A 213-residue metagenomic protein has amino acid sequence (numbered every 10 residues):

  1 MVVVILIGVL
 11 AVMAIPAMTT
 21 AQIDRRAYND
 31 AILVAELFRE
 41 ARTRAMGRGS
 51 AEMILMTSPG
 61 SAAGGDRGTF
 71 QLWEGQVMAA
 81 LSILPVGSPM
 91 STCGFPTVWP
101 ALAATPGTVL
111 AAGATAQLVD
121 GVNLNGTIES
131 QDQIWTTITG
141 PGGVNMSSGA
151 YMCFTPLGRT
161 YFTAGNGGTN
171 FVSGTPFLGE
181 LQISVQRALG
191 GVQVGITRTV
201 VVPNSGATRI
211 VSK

Functional and structural regions predicted by a protein language model:
M1, V9-R39, T43, A51 (+1 more regions): N-terminal helix-rich module
